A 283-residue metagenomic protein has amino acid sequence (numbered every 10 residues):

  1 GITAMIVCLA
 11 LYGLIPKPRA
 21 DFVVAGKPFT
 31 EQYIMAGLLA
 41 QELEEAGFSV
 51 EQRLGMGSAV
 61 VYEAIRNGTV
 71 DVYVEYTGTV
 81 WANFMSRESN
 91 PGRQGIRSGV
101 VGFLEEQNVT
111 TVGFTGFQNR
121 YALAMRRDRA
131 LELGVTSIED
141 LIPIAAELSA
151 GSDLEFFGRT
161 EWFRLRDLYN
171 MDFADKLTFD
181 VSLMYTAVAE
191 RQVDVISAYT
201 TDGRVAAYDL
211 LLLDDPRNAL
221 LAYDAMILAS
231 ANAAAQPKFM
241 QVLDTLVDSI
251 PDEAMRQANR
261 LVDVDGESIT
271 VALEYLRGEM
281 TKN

Functional and structural regions predicted by a protein language model:
G1-D21: Short, low-complexity disordered leader/linker segments with a strong preference for bacterial N-terminal type II
A4, C8, F156, E161 (+3 more regions): An extracytoplasmic/periplasmic, membrane-proximal ligand-sensing/linker region
R19-F22, M35, V61-V72, Y76-T77: Accessory recognition modules or surfaces
D21-E51, G55, G116-T186, E190 (+2 more regions): Bilobed "Venus flytrap"/periplasmic-binding protein-like clamshell domains and structurally analogous long
L54-S58, G68-W81, I96, V181 (+3 more regions): Beta->alpha turn/N-cap motifs
F84-V112, E190-V193, R204-N218: Ligand-binding "clamshell"
G113-F114, Y169, Y199-T201, P216 (+1 more regions): Soluble extramembrane regions of membrane proteins in the secretory/endomembrane system
R120-L131, Y223-P237: A bilobed periplasmic-binding-protein/Venus flytrap-type ligand-binding module shared by bacterial periplasmic
